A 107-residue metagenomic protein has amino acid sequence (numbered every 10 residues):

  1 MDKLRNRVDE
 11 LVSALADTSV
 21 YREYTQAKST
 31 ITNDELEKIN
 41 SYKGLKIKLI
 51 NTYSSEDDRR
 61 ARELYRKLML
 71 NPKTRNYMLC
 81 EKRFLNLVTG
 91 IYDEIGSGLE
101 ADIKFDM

Functional and structural regions predicted by a protein language model:
M1-M107: Terminal, compositionally biased segments used for targeting/anchoring and flexible tails
